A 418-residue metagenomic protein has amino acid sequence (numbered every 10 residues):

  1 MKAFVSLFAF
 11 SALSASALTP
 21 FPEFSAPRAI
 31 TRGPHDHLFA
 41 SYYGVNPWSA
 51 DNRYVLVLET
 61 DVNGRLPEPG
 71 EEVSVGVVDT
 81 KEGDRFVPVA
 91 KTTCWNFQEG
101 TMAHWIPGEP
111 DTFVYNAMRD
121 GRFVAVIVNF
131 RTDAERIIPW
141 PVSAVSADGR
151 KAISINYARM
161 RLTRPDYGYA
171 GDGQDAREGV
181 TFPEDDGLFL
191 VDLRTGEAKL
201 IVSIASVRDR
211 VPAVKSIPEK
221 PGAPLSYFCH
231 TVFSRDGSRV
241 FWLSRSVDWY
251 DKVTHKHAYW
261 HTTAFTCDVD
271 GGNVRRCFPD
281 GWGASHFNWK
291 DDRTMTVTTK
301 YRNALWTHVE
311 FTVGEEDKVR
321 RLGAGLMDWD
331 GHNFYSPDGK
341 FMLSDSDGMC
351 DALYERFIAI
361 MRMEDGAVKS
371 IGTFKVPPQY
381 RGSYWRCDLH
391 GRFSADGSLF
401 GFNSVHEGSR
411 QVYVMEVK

Functional and structural regions predicted by a protein language model:
R28-H37, P88-N96, G196-A223, G325 (+1 more regions): Surface-exposed loop and turn segments in beta-propeller and other repeat-based domains that flank or scaffold
R28-V73: Beta-strand-rich domains and repeat architectures in extracellular enzymes and scaffolds, especially beta-propellers
Y42-G44, V62, E68-M118: Blade-loop segments of beta-propeller domains
V45-L56, W95-F113, A117, S143-K151 (+4 more regions): Blade-terminus and WD-like Trp-Asp/Gly-His loop motifs, strongest in beta-propeller folds
L58-E72, I155-D185, W242-W260, K300 (+2 more regions): Short, conserved, GDST-rich strand-edge loop motifs in beta-rich repeat architectures
C94-G187, I201-A223: Asp-box/WD-like beta-propeller blade repeats and closely related beta-sheet repeat scaffolds
F278-G283, L322-F334, A367-F393: Conserved blade-ending motifs and adjacent loop-strand segments that build the rim/top face of beta-propeller domains
A304-T307, A324-K369: Loop/turn-rich, solvent-exposed surfaces of beta-rich toroidal or solenoidal domains
